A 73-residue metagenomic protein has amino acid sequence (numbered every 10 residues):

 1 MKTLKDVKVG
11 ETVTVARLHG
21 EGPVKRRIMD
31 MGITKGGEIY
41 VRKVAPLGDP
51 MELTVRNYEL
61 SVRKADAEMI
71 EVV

Functional and structural regions predicted by a protein language model:
M1-V73: Compact, glycine-rich, soluble single-domain proteins
